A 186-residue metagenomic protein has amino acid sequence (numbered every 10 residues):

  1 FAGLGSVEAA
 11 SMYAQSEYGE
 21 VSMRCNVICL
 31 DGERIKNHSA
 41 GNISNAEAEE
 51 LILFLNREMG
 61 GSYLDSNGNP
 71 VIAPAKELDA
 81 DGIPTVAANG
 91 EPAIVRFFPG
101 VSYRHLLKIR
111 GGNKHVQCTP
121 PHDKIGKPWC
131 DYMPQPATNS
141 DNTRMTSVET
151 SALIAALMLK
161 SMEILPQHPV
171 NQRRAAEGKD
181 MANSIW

Functional and structural regions predicted by a protein language model:
F1-G90: Active-site nucleophile/metal-coordination loop of metallo-enzymes that catalyze phosphate/sulfate and related
S11, E50-I52, G68, P74 (+4 more regions): RNA-binding basic/glycine-rich loop and surface signature characteristic of RAMP-family CRISPR effectors
V21-I43, T119-T146: Residues forming anionic-ligand binding surfaces in small-molecule and nucleic-acid pockets of primarily soluble enzymes
S22, I43-F54, G100-S102, E149-A152 (+2 more regions): Residues forming well-ordered secondary-structure scaffolds
C25-C29, L55, V95-F97, H105-I109 (+3 more regions): Generic structural hydrophobic/aromatic packing signal, biased to beta-strands
G68, R110, T146-W186: Active-site pocket-lining segments that scaffold enzyme catalytic pockets across diverse folds
P92-A93, F97-H105, G112-K114, R173-M181: Conserved functional hotspot residues or short segments at active or partner-binding sites across diverse domains
L107, G112-D131, D180, I185-W186: Extended, charged alpha/beta regions that create polyanion-binding interfaces
